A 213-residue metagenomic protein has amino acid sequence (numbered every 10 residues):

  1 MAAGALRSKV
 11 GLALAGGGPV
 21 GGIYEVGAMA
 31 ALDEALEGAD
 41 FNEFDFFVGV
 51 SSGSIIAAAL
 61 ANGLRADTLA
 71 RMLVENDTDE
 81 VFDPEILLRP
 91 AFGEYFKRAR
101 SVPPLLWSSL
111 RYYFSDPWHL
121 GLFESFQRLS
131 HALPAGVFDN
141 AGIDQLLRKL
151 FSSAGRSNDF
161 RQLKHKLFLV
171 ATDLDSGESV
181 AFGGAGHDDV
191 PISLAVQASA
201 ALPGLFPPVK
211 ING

Functional and structural regions predicted by a protein language model:
M1-V50, I55-G213: Patatin-like phospholipase
